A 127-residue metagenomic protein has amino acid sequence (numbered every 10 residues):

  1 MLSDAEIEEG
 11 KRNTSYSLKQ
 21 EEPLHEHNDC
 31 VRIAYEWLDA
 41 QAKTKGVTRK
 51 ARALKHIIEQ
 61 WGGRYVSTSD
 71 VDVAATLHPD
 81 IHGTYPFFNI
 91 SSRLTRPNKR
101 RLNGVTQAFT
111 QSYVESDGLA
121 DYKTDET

Functional and structural regions predicted by a protein language model:
S3-E26, T76-Y122: Charged low-complexity interaction tracts in eukaryotic proteins
H25-K50, K55-I58, A74: Positively charged, polyanion-binding regions of nucleic-acid-associated proteins
K45, R49-A51, W61, S69 (+2 more regions): Membrane-helix boundary/juxtamembrane interface motif
Q60-Y85: Charge-enriched amphipathic alpha-helical scaffolds
E126-T127: Short acidic DE-rich linear segments
